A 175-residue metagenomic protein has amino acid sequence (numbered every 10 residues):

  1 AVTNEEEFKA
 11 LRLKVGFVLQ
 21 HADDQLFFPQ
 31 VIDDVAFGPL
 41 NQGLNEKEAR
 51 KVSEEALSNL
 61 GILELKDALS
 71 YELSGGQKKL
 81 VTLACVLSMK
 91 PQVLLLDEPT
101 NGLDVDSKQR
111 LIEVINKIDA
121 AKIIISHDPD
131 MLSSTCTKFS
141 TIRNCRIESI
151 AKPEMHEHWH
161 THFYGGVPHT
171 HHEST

Functional and structural regions predicted by a protein language model:
A1-A10: ABC ATPase NBD Q-loop/coupling interface
K47-L65: Conserved ABC ATPase "signature" region
L69-L73, Q77: Conserved ABC ATPase signature
T82-L83, L111: Hydrophobic anchor residue at the start of the ABC signature
L94-D97: Catalytic Walker B motif of ABC-type/P-loop ATPase nucleotide-binding domains
S126-H127: H-loop/switch region of ABC-family ATPase nucleotide-binding domains
R146-H171: Conserved beta-strand-loop-alpha-helix hinge in the C-terminal portion of ABC ATPase nucleotide-binding domains
